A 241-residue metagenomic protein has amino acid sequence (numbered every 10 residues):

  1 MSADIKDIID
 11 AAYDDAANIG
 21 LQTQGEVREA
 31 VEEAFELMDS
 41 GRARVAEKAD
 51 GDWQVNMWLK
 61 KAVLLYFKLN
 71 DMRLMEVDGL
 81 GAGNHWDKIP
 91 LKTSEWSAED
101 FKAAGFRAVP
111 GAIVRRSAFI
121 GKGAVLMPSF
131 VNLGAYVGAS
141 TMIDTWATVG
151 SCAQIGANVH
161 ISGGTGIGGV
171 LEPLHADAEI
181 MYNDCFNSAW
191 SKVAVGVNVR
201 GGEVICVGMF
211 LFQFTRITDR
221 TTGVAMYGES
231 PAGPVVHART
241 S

Functional and structural regions predicted by a protein language model:
M1-F106, G233, R239-S241: Terminal amphipathic alpha-helical/low-complexity segments used for targeting or macromolecular assembly
K102, F106-S241: Structural signal for interior beta-strand "rungs" in well-ordered beta-sheet cores of soluble enzyme domains
